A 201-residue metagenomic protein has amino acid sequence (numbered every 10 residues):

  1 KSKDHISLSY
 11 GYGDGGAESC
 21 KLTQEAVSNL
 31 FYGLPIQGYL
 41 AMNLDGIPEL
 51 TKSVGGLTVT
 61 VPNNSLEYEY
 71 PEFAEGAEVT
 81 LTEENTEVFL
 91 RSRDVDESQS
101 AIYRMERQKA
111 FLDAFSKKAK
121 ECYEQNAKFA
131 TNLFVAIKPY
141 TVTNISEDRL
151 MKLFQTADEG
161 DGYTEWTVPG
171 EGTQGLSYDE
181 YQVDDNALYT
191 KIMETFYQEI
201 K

Functional and structural regions predicted by a protein language model:
K1-K201: Non-catalytic, solvent-exposed segments at the cell envelope interface
